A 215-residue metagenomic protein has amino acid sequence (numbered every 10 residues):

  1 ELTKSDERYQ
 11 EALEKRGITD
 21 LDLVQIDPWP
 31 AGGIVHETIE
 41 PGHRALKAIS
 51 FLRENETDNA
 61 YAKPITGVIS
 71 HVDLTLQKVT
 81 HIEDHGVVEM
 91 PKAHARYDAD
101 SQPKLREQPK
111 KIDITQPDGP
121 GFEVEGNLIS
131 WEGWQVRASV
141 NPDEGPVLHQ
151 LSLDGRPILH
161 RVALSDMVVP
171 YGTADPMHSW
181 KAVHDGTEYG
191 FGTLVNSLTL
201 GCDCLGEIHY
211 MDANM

Functional and structural regions predicted by a protein language model:
K4-M215: Beta-strand/loop-rich accessory regions of lumenal/periplasmic or secreted enzymes, predominantly carbohydrate-active
